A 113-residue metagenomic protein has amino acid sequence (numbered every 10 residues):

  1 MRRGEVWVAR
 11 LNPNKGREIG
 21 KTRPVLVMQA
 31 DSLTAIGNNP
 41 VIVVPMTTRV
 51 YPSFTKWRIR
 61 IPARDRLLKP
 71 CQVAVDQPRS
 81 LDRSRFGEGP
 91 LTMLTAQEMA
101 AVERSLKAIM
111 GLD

Functional and structural regions predicted by a protein language model:
M1-D113: Conserved functional hotspots at enzyme active or ligand-binding sites that engage polyanionic ligands
